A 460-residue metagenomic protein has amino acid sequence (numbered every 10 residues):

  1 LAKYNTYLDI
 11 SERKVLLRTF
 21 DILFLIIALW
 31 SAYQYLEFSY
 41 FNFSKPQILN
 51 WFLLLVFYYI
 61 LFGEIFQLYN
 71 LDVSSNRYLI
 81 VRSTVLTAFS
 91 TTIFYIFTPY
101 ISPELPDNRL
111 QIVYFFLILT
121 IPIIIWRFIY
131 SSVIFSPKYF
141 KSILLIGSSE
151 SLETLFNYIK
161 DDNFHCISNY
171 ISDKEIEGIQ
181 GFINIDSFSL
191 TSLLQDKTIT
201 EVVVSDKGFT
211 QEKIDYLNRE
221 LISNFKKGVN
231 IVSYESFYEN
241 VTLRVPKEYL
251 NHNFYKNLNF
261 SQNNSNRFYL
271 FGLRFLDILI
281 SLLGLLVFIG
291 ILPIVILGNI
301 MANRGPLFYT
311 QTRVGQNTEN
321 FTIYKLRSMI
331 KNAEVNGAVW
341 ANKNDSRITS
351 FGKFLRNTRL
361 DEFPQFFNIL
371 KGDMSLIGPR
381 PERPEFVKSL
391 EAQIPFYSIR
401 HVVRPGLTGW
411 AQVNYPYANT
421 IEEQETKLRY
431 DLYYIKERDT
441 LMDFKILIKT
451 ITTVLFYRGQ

Functional and structural regions predicted by a protein language model:
L1-F24, F128-I289: N-terminal hydrophobic signal-anchor/signal peptide
L1-S136, N224: Signature of alpha-helical transmembrane segments in polytopic membrane proteins
N76-F89, P106-P122, K141-L155, Y170-G181 (+1 more regions): Alpha-helical membrane-embedding segments and immediately adjacent membrane-interface amphipathic helices
T84-A88, Y139-N157, P306-M329: Membrane-cytosol interface motif
E235-N240, R244-N251, Y309-R347, T408-R429: Short, glycine-rich, amphipathic interfacial segments at transmembrane boundaries or analogous
F268-N332, N368, T440, K445-Q460: A hydrophobic, helix-centered structural microdomain
N342-R404, I446-T450, V454: A short, structured surface patch at a secondary-structure boundary
I394-Q460: C-terminal terminal-structure detector
